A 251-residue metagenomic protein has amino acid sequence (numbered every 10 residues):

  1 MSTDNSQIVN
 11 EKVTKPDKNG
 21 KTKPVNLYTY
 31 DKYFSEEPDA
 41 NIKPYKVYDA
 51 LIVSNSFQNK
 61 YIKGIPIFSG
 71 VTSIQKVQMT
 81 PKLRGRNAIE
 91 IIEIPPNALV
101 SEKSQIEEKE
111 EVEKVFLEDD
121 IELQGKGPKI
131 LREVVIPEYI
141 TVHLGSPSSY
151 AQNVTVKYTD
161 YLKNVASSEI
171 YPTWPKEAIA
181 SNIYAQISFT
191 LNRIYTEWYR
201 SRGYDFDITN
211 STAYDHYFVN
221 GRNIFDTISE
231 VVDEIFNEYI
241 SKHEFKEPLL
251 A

Functional and structural regions predicted by a protein language model:
M1, K12-V13, D49-A50: Generic short beta-strand
S2-I8, N55-F57: Change "in extracellular beta-sheet-rich domains … of secreted and cell-surface proteins" to "in beta-sheet-rich domains
S6-S35: Short, acidic Ser/Thr/Gly-rich low-complexity loop/linker segments typical of extracellular and cell-surface proteins
Q7-I8, K43-Y45, V135: Short solvent-exposed loop/turn micro-motifs enriched in small/polar/acidic residues
E11-K15, E37-A40, K63-P66: Beta-strand-rich interaction surfaces with strong enrichment in secreted/lumenal proteins
K15-D17, N41-Y45, G70: Surface-exposed coil/turn segments at beta-strand junctions on protein surfaces, enriched
L27, L51-P66, V71-A251: Conserved, single-site charged/polar hotspot
K32-S56: A short, solvent-exposed beta-strand micro-motif common in secreted/extracellular proteins
